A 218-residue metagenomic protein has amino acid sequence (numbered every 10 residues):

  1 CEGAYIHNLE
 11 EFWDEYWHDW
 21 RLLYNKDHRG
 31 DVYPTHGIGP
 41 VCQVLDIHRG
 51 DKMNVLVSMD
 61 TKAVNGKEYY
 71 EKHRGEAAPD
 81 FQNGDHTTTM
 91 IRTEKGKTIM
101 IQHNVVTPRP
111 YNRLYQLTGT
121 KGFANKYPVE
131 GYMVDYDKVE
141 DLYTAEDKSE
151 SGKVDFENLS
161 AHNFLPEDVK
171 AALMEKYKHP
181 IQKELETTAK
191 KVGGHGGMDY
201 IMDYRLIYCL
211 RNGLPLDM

Functional and structural regions predicted by a protein language model:
C1-F81, L206: Predominantly a Rossmann-like dinucleotide-binding segment in NAD(P)-dependent oxidoreductases
L9-F12, T107-P110, N125: Short glycine/serine/proline-enriched coil/turn segments at secondary-structure junctions
T35, D80-D85, T93-E94, P108-R109: A short catalytic or substrate-binding loop motif that flags glycine-/basic-rich loops and adjacent residues that bind
G37, C42, P110-P128, V134-M218: C-terminal helical cap and adjacent loop that interface with cofactors, partners, or active-site loops
H48, K97, Y111: Glycine/proline-rich active-site loop of Rossmann-fold NAD(P)-dependent oxidoreductases
D85-T87, H103, R113: Residue-level marker for the onset of beta-strands and adjacent loop->beta junctions in well-ordered domains
T89-K95, L117-G119: Active-site beta-strand termini and strand-to-loop segments that position acidic
T98-M100, F123: Short, mixed charged/polar active-site loops that provide acid/base catalysis or chelate metal/phosphate cofactors
